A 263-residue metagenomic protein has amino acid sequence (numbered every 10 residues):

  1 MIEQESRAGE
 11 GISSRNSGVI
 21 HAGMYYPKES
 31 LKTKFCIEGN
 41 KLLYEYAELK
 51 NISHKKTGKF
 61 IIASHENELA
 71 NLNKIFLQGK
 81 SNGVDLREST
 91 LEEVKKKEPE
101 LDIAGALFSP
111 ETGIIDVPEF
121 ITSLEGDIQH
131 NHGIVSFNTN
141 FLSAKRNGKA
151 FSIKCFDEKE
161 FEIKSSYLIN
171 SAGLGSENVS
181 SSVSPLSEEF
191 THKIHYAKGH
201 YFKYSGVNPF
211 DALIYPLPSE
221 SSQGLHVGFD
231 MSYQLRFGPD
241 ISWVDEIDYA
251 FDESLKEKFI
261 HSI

Functional and structural regions predicted by a protein language model:
M1-S13: Glycine-rich FAD pyrophosphate-binding loop
E3, K56, T90-L91, F137-T139: Short loop/edge segments at beta-strand edges and connector loops that shape dinucleotide/nucleotide cofactor-binding
R15, N67-N71, K97-A104, K145-S152: A short, glycine/Asx- and small/polar-enriched loop/turn that sits immediately N-terminal to a beta-strand
G18-E93, I103, G224-L225: Dinucleotide-binding Rossmann-like beta1-alpha1 core, especially the glycine-rich loop that anchors the ADP
I20, K41, N51-K55, S166-Y167 (+1 more regions): Active-site substrate-recognition segment that forms the wall of the catalytic cavity or substrate channel
P27-E38, I62-N71, F108-D127, A250-L255: Short beta-strand to alpha-helix junction loop
I62, F141-A144, V227-G228: A structural signal for short hydrophobic beta-strand segments in well-ordered beta-sheet cores
L107-Y167: Helical element adjacent to the flavin cofactor pocket in flavoenzyme catalytic cores
